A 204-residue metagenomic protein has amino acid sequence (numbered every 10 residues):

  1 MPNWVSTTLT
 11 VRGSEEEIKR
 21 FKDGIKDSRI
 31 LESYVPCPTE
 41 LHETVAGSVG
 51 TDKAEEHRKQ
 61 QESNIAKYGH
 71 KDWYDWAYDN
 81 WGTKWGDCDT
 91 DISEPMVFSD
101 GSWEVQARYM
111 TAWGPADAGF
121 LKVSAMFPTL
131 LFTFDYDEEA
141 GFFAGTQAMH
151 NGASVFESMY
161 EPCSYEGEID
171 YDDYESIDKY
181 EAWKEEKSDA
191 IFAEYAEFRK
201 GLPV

Functional and structural regions predicted by a protein language model:
M1-V204: Intrinsic low-complexity, intrinsically disordered or marginally ordered coil/linker segments
